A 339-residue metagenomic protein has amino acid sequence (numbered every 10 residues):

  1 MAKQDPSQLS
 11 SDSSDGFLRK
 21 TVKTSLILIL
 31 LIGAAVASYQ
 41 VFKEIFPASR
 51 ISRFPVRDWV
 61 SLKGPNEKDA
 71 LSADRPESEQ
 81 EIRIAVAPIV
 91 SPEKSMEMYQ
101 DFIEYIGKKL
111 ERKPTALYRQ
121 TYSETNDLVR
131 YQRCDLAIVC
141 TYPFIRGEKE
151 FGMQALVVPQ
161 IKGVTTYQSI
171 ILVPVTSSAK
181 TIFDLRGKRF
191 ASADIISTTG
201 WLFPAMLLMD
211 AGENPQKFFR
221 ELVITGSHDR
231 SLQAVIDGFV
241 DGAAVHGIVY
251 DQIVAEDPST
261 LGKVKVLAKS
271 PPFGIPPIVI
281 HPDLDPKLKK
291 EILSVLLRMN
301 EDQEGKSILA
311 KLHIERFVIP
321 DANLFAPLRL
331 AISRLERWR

Functional and structural regions predicted by a protein language model:
A2-Q132, K306-R339: N-terminal hydrophobic or amphipathic helices and topogenic motifs
I84-G107, Y142, T165-L232, V240 (+2 more regions): Bilobed "Venus flytrap"/periplasmic-binding protein-like clamshell domains and structurally analogous long
A87-P88, I161-I170, T225, E256-L296 (+2 more regions): Periplasmic-binding protein-like
G107-E111, R130, K149, M209 (+5 more regions): Sec-exported extracytoplasmic/periplasmic mature domains
K113-T121, K217-S227, K265-A268: Short beta-strand-to-loop elements that line the ligand-binding cleft of bilobed periplasmic-binding protein-like
S123-A137, E150-F151, F183, S227-I248: Short helices/loops that flank or line small-molecule/ion binding pockets
T141-E150, L207-D210, A234-I236, D241-G262: A ligand-binding cleft/hinge motif common to bilobed small-molecule-binding domains
G152-G163: A structural signal for short loop-to-beta-strand junctions that line the ligand-binding cleft of periplasmic/secreted
